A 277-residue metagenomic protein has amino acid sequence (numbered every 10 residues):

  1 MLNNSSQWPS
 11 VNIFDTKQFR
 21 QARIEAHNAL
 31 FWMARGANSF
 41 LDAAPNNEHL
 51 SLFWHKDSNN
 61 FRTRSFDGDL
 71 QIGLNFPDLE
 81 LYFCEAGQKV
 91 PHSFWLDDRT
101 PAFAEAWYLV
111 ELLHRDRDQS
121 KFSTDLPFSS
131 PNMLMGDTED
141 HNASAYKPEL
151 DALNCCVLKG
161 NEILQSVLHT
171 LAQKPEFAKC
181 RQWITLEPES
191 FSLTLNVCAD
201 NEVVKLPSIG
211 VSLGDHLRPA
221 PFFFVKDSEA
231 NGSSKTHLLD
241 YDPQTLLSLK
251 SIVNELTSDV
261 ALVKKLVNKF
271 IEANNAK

Functional and structural regions predicted by a protein language model:
L2-Q71: N-terminal ordered "arm"
N3, D240-K277: TerminUS-proximal long segments
F14, H92-T100, H141-C155, L213 (+2 more regions): Conserved aromatic-histidine-acidic binding/catalytic patches
S51-P131: Long, hydrophobic/aromatic-enriched structural stretches that serve as scaffold segments
S65-W95, L213-N254: Intrinsically disordered, low-complexity regulatory segments enriched in Ser/Thr/Pro and charged residues
L113-H114, Q119-F122, D140-K147, N161 (+1 more regions): Short loop/turn segments that flank or connect secondary-structure elements
Q119-E176: Surface-exposed beta-loop interaction hotspot
N161-S233: Secondary-shell segments that build the walls of catalytic and ion/ligand-binding clefts
